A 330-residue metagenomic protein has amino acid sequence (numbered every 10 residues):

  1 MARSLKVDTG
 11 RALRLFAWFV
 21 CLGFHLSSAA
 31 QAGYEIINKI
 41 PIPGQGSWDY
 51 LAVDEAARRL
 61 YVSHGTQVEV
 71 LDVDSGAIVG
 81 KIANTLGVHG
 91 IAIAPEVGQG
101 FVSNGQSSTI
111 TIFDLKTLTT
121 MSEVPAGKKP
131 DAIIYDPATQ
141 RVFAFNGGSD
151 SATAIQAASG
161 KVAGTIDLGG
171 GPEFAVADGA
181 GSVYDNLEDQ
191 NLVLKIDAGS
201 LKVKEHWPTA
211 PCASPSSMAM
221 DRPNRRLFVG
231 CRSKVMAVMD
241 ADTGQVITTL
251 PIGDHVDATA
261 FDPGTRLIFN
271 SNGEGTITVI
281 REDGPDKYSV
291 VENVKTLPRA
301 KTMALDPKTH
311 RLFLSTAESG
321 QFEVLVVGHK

Functional and structural regions predicted by a protein language model:
M1-A12: N-terminal secretory signal peptides that target proteins for export/translocation
S4-K6, A17, G33, K39: Low-complexity, intrinsically disordered short peptide segments enriched in small/polar/basic residues
T9, A17-V20, P211, G230: The N-terminal extracellular segments of secreted preproproteins, especially immediately downstream of signal
R14-S27: Bacterial N-terminal signal peptides
S28-K330: Predominantly soluble domains enriched in secretory-pathway, periplasmic, or organellar proteins
